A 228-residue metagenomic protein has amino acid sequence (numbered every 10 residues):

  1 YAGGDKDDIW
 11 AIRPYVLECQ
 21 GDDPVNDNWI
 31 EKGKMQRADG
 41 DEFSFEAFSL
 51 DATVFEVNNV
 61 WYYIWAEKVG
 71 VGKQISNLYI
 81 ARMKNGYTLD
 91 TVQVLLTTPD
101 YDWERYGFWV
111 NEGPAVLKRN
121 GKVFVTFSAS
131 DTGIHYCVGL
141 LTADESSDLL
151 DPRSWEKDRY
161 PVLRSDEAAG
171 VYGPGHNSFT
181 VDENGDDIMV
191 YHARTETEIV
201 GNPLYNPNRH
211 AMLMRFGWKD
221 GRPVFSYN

Functional and structural regions predicted by a protein language model:
Y1-N228: Carbohydrate-active catalytic/glycan-binding domains of CAZyme proteins, especially the secreted or lumenal ectodomains
